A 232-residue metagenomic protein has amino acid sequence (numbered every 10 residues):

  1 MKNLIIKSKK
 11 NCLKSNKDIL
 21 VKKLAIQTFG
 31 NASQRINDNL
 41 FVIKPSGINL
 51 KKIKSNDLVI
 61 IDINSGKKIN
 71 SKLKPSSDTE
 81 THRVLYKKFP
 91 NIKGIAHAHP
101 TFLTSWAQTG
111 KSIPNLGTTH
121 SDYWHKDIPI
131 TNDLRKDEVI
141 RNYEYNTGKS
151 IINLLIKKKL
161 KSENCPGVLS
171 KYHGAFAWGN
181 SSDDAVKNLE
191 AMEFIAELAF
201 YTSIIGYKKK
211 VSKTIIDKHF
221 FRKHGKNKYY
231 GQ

Functional and structural regions predicted by a protein language model:
M1-Q232: Glycine-rich flexible loops
